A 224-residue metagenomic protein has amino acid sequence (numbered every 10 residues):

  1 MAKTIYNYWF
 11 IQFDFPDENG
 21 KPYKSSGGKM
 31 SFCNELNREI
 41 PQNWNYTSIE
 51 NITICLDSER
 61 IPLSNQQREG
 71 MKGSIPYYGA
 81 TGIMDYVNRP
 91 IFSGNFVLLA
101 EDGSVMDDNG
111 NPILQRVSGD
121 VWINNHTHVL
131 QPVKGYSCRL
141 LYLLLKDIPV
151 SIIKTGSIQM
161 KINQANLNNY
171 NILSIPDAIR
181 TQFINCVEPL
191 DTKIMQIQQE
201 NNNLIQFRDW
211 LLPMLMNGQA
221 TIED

Functional and structural regions predicted by a protein language model:
M1-F10, D85-P90: Internal hydrophobic scaffold segments of catalytic domains
M1-I5, G27-P62, Q67-G79, D177-E223: Non-catalytic DNA-recognition/assembly elements of restriction-modification systems
T4-M30: Alpha-helical scaffold segments that mediate packing/assembly in large oligomeric complexes
I11, Q42-N45, E59, G73-P76 (+5 more regions): Structural beta-strand/beta-sheet cores of well-ordered domains, especially the beta-sheet scaffolds that support
G20-S25, L63-G70, T155-Q159: Short coil/turn segments at secondary-structure boundaries
E39-Q42, T127-G135, V150-I152, A165-K193: Proline-centric
T53, N65-G70, V87-I91, G119-V121: A general structural signal for short secondary-structure junctions and capping/turn motifs
G79-I83, R89-N168: A short beta-sheet element
